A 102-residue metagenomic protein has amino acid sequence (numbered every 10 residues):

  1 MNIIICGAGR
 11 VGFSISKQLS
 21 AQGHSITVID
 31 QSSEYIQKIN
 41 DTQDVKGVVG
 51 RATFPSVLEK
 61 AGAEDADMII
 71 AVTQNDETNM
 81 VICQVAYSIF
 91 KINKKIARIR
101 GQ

Functional and structural regions predicted by a protein language model:
M1-Q102: Cytosolic regulatory regions of ion transport systems
